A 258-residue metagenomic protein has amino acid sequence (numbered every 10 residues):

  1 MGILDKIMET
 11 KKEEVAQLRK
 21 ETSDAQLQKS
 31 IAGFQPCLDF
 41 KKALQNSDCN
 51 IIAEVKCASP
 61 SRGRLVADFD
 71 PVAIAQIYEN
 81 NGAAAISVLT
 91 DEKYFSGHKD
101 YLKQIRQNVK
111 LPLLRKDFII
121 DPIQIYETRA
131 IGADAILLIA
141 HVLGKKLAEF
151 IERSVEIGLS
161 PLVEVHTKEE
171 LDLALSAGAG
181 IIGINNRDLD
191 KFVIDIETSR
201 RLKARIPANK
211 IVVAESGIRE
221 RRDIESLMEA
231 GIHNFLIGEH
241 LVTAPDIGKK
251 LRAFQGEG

Functional and structural regions predicted by a protein language model:
G2-V66: An N-cap/entry alpha-helix motif that binds or orients negatively charged groups
I7, A53, Y78, I86 (+5 more regions): Conserved, mostly hydrophobic/aromatic
T10, K56-A58, D91, F118-I119 (+5 more regions): Active-site beta-loop-alpha junctions enriched in small/polar residues
V55, R62-L162, K168-L173, S199-L202: N-terminal active-site wall of soluble small-molecule enzyme domains
I120-G132, H166-A177, A214-I237, F254: Catalytic cores of alpha/beta
A130-K146, I184-K191, I232-K250: Glycine-rich phosphate-binding active-site loops on the catalytic face of alpha/beta enzymes
I181-D223, M228-A230, F235-I237: Catalytic-face loop-and-helix region of soluble metabolic enzyme cores
R201-R205, M228, T243-G258: C-terminal helical cap(s) of enzyme catalytic domains, especially alpha/beta-barrels
